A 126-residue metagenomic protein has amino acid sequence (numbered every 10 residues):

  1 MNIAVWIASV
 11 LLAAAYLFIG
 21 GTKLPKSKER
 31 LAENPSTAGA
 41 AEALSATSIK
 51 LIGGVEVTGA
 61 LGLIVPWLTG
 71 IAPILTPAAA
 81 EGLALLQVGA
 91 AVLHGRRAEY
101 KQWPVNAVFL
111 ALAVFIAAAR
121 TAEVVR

Functional and structural regions predicted by a protein language model:
M1-R126: Membrane-interface extramembranous regions
